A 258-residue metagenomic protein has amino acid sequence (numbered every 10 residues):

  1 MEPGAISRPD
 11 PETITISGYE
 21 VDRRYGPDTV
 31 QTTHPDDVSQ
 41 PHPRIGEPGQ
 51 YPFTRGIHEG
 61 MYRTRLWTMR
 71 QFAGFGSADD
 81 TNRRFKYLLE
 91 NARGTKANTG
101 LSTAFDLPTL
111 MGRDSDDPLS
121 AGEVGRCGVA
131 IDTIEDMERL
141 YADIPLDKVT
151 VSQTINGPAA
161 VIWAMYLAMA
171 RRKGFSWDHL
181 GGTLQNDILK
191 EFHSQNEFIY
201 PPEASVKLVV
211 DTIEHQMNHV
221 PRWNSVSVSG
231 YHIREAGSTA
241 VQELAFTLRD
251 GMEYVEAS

Functional and structural regions predicted by a protein language model:
M1-S258: Catalytic alpha/beta active-site cores
